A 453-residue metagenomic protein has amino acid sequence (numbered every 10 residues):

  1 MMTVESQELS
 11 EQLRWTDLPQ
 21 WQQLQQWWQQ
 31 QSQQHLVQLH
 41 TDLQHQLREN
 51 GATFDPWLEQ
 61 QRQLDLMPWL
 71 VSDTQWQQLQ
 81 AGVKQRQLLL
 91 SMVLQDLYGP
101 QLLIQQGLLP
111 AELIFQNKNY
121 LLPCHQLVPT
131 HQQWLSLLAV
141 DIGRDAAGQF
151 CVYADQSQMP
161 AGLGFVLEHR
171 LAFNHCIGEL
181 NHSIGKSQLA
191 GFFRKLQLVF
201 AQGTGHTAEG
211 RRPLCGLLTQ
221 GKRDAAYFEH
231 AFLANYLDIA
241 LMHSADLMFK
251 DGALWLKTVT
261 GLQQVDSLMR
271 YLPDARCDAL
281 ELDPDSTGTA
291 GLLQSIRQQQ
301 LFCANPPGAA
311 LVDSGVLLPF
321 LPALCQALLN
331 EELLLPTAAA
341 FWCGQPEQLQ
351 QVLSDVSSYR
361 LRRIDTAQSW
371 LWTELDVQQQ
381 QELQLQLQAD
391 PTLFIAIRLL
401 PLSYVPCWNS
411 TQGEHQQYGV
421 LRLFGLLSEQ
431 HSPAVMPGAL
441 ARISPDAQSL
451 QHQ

Functional and structural regions predicted by a protein language model:
M1-Q453: Preference for protein termini
